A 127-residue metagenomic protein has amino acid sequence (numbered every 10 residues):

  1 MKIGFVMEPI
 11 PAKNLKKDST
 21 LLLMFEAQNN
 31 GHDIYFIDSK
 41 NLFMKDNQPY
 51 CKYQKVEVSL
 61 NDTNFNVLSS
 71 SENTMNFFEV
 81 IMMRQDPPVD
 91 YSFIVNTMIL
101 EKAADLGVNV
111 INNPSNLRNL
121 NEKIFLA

Functional and structural regions predicted by a protein language model:
M1-G4: Extreme N-terminal starter segment of soluble prokaryotic enzymes
V6-E8: TRNA-binding/sensing appendages of the translation machinery
P11-K13, K17-A127: Conserved N-proximal alpha/beta basic substrate-recognition cap immediately N-terminal to, or forming the N-lobe
